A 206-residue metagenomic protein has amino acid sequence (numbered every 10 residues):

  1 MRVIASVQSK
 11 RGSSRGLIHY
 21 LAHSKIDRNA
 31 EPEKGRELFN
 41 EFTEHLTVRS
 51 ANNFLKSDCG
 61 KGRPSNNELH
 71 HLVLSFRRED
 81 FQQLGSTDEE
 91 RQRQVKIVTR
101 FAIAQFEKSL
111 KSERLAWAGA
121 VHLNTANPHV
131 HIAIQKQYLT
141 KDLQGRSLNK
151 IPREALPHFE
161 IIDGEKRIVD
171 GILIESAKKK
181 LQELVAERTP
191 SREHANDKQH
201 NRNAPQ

Functional and structural regions predicted by a protein language model:
M1-Q206: N-terminal nicking endonuclease/strand-transfer module with a His-rich metal-binding environment and a catalytic Tyr
